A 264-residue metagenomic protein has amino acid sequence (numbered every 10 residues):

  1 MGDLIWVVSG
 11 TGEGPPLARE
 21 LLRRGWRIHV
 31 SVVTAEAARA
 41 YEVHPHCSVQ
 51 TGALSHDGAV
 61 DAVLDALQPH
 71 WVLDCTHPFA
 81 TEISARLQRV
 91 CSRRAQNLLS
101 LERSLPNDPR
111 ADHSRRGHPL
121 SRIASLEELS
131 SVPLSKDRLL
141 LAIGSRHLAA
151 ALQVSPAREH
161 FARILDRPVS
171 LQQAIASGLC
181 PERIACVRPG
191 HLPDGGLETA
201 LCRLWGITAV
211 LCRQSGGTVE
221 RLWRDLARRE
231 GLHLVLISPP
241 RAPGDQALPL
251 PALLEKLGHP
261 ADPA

Functional and structural regions predicted by a protein language model:
D3-E36: N-terminal basic/disordered segments at the start of proteins
V30-A53, R110-D112, S121, L171-G178: N-terminal beta-loop-helix "entrance" segment that forms/cooperates in small-molecule cofactor or anionic ligand
V32-A38, E102-D108, L126, S145-H147 (+1 more regions): Short, polar loop motifs at secondary-structure junctions
P45-L64, I184-L197: Glycine-rich, highly charged phosphate/nucleotide-binding loops
L64-D65, P69-E128: Glycine/small-residue-rich loop that forms an oxyanion/phosphate-binding "nest" at active or ligand-binding sites
E127-F161, P168-S170: Internal active-site segments that recognize and position negatively charged phosphoryl groups and nucleotide moieties
A157-G190: Histidine/lysine/aspartate-rich catalytic loop segments that bind and position anionic ligands
C202-W205, A209, R213-E220, L226 (+1 more regions): C-terminal functional extensions of proteins
